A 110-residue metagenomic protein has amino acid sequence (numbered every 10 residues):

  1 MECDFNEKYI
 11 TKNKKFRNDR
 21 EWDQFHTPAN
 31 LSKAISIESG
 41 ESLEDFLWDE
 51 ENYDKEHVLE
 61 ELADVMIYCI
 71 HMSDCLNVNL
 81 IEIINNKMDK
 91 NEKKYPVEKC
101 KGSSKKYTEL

Functional and structural regions predicted by a protein language model:
M1-L62, M66-L110: Flexible "arm" and connector segments at domain edges
